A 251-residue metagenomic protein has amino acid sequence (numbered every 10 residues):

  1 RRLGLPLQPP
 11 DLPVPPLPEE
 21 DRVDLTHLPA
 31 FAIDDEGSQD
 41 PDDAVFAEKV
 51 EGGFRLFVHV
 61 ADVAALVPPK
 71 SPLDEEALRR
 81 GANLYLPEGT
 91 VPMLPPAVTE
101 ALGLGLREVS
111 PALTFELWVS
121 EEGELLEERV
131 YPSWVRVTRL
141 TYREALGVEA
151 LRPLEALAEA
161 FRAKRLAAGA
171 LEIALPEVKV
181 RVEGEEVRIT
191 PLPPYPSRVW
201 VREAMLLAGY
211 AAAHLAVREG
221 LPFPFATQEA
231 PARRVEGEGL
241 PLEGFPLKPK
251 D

Functional and structural regions predicted by a protein language model:
R1-G4: Boundary/activation segment at the start of structured domains
P9-D251: Electropositive polyanion-binding surfaces
